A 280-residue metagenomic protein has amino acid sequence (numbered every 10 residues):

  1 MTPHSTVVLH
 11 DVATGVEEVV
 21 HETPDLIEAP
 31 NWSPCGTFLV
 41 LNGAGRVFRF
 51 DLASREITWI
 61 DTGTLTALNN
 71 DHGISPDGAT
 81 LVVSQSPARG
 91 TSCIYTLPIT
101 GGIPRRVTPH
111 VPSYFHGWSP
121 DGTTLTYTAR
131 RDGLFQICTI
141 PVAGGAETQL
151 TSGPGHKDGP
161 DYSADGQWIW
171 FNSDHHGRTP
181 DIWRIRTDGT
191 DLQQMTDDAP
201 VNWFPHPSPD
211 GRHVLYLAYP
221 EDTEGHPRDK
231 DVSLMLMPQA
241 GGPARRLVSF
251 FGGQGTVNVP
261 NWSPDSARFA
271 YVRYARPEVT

Functional and structural regions predicted by a protein language model:
M1-T2, S33-P34, L39-G45, V82-A88 (+5 more regions): Beta-strand C-termini and the immediately following turn/loop, strongest in propeller blades
H4-T6, R46-F48, G90-Y95, L134-C138 (+3 more regions): Structural motif
T6-L26, L52-A67, L97-P112, I140-H156 (+2 more regions): Multi-bladed beta-propeller domains
L26-E28, L68-N70, G90, P112-Y114 (+6 more regions): Beta-rich catalytic cores
P34-C35, P76-D77, P120-D121, A164-D165 (+2 more regions): Residue-level detector of Asp-centered blade-edge/turn motifs that repeat once per structural unit in beta-propeller
T66-D71, S75, Q85-S119: Asp-box/WD-like beta-propeller blade repeats and closely related beta-sheet repeat scaffolds
G253-T280: Blade-level signature of beta-propeller repeat domains, shared across WD40, Kelch, NHL, RCC1 and BNR/Asp-box propellers
